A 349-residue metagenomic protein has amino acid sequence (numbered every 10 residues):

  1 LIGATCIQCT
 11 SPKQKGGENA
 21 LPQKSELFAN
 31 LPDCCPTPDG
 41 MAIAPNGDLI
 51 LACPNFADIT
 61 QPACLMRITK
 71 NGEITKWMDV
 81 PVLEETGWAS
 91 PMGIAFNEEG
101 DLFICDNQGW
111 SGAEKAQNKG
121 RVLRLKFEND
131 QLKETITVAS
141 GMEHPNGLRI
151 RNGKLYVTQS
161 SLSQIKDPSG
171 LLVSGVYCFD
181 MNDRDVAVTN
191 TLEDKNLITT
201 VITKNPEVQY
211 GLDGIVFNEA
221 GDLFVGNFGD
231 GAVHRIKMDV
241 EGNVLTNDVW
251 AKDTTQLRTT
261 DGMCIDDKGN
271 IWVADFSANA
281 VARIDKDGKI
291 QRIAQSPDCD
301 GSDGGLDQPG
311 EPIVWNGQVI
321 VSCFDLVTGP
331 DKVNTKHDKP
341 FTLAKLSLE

Functional and structural regions predicted by a protein language model:
G3-N19: Bacterial Sec-dependent signal peptides at the C-terminal "C-region" and cleavage site
G16-C35: A short helix->beta-strand "capping" segment at the edge of beta-propeller domains
E26-A29, I74-P81, K133-S140, A187-I202 (+2 more regions): Beta-propeller fold detector
D33-D48, N55, Q61-P62, V82-L102 (+6 more regions): Beta-rich, blade/repeat-based domains predominating in secreted/periplasmic proteins but also intracellular
A52-P54, C105-N107, T158-S160, G226 (+2 more regions): Residue-level marker for isolated small/hydroxyl-bearing positions within beta-strands of beta-sheet-rich domains
A57-P62, G109-G120, Q164-S174, F228-G231 (+2 more regions): Short, solvent-exposed loop/turn segments at conserved positions within beta-propeller repeat blades
L125-D130, F179-T189, I236-N243, L348-E349: Short loop/turn segments immediately following beta-strands, especially the blade-tip and inter-blade linker loops
Q308-E349: Blade-level signature of beta-propeller repeat domains, shared across WD40, Kelch, NHL, RCC1 and BNR/Asp-box propellers
